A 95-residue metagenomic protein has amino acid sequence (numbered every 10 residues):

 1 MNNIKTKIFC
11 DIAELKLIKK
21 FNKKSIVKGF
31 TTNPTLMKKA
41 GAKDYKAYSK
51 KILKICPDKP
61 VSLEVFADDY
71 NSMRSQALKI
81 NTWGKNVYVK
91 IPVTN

Functional and structural regions predicted by a protein language model:
N3-K19, K23-V27, T31-N95: Active-site beta->alpha loop and helix N-cap motifs at the rims of alpha/beta catalytic domains
